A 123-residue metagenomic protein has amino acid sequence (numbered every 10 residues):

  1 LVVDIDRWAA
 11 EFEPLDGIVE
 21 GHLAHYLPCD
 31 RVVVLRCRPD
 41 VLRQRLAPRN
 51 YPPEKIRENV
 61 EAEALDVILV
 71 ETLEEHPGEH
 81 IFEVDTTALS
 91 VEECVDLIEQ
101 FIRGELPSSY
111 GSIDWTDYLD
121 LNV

Functional and structural regions predicted by a protein language model:
L1-L27, D114-V123: ATP-dependent small-molecule kinase phosphotransfer cores that center on conserved nucleotide phosphate-binding segments
V2-I5, I18, I56, I68 (+4 more regions): Weak global preference for isoleucine
I5-F12, R43, V60, L69 (+1 more regions): A generic alpha-helix structural signal
A9-A10, A24, A47, A62-A64 (+1 more regions): A sequence-composition feature that detects small, non-aromatic residues
E11-H25, R31, V91-E105: Electropositive, surface-exposed helix/loop patches at the edges of structured domains that serve as adaptable
Y26, R38-L42, A88-S90: Conserved nucleotide-binding/hydrolysis micro-motifs of P-loop NTPases
V32, C37-F82, R103: A glycine- and Lys/Arg-enriched "phosphate-lid" helix/loop adjacent to the NTP-binding pocket of small-molecule kinases
L73-V123: NTP-dependent small-molecule kinase module
